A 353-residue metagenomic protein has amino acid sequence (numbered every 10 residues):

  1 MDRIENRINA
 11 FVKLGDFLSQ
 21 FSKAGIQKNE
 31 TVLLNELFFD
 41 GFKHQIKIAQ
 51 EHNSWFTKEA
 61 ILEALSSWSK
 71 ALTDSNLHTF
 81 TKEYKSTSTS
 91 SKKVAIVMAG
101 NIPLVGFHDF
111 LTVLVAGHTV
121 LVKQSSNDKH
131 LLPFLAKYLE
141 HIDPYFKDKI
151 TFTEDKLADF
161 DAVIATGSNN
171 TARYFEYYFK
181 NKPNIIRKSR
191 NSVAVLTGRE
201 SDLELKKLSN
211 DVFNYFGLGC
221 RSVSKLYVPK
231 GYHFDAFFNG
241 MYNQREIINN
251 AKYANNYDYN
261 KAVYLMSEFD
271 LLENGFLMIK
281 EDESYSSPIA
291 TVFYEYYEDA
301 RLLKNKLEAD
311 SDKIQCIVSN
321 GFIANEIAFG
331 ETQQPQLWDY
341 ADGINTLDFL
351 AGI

Functional and structural regions predicted by a protein language model:
M1-K93, E295-Y296, I314-F322: N-terminal Rossmann-like NAD(P)+-binding subdomain of aldehyde/semialdehyde dehydrogenases
L14-F17, I142, K182, D211-Y215 (+2 more regions): Change "in soluble alpha/beta enzymes" to "in soluble alpha/beta proteins
L77-I142: Conserved small-residue-rich beta-alpha loop and adjacent elements that most often cradle the phosphate/pyrophosphate
K82-N101, T153-D159, L277-T291: Donor nucleotide-activated moiety binding/catalytic core segment of transferases that use nucleotide-activated donors
G106-F107, L132, A172-Y177, F237: Short glycine-/acidic-enriched loop or helix-start segments at secondary-structure transitions that form or flank
S125-D128, K188-S192, T332-Q336: Short, acidic/turn-prone active-site loops that include or flank metal/cofactor- and phosphate-binding residues
I142-L226, K230-Y232, A341-I353: Conserved NAD(P)+-binding/catalytic subdomain of aldehyde/semialdehyde dehydrogenases
Y215-I353: NAD(P)-dependent aldehyde/semialdehyde dehydrogenase
